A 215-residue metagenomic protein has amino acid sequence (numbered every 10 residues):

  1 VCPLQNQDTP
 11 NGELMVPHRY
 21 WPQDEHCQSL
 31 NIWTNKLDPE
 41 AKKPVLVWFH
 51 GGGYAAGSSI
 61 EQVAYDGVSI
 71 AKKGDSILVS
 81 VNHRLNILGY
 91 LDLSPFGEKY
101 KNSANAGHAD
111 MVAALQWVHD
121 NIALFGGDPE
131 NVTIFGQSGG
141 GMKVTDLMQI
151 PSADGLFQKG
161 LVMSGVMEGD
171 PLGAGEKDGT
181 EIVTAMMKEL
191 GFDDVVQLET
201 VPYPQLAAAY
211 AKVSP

Functional and structural regions predicted by a protein language model:
V1-W21: Surface-exposed, low-complexity/disordered Ser/Thr/Gly/Pro/Asn-rich loops and linkers
N11-G12, V183-M186, L206, Y210: Generic structural signal of hydrophobic/aromatic residues within well-ordered alpha-helices of folded domains
M15-V195: Serine-hydrolase-like catalytic core of hydrolytic proteins
K159, M167-E168, D193, Q197-P215: Substrate-gating cap/lid region and adjacent catalytic-acid/histidine neighborhood within extracellular/lumenal
